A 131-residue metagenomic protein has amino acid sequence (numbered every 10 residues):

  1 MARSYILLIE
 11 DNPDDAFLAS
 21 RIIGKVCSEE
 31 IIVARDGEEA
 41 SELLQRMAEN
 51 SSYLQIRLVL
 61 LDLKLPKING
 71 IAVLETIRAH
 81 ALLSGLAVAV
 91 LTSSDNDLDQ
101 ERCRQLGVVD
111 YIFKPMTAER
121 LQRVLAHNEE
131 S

Functional and structural regions predicted by a protein language model:
S4-D14, A19-I23, V59: Conserved acidic segment of CheY-like receiver
F17-S20, A72, S94-D110, R123: Alpha4 helix (beta4-alpha4-beta5 surface) of REC/receiver domains from two-component response regulators
V33, L65-I68, Q105: Residue-level signal for the "D+5" position in two-component response regulator receiver
V33-L58: Acidic, metal-coordinating helix/loop segments flanking the phosphotransfer/catalytic sites of two-component signaling
D36, N69-A72: Acidic catalytic/metal-coordinating carboxylates
L61-D62, T92: Active-site residues of response regulator receiver
I71-S84: Short amphipathic alpha-helix used as the core "switch/output" element in two-component signaling
M116-A126: C-terminal output helix
